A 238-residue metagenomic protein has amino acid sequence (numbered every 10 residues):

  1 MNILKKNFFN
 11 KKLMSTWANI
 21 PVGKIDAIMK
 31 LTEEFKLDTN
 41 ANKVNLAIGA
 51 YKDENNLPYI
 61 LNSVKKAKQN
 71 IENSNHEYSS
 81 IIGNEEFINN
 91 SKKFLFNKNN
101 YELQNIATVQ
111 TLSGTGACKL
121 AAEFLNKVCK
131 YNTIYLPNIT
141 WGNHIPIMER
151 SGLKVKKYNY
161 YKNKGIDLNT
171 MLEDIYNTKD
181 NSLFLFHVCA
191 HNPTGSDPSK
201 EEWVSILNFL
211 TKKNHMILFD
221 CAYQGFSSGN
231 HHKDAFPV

Functional and structural regions predicted by a protein language model:
M1-M14: N-terminal mitochondrial targeting presequence
N7-F8, E34, N208: Intrinsic disorder/low-structure terminal segments
M14-I81, N97: N-terminal "arm"/small-domain region of PLP-dependent enzymes with the aminotransferase-like
A47-G49, C189, A222: Anionic group-transfer/hydrolysis microenvironments
N55, F226-S227: Activation segment
I71-M216, Q224-F226, H232-P237: Conserved core of the PLP fold type I
